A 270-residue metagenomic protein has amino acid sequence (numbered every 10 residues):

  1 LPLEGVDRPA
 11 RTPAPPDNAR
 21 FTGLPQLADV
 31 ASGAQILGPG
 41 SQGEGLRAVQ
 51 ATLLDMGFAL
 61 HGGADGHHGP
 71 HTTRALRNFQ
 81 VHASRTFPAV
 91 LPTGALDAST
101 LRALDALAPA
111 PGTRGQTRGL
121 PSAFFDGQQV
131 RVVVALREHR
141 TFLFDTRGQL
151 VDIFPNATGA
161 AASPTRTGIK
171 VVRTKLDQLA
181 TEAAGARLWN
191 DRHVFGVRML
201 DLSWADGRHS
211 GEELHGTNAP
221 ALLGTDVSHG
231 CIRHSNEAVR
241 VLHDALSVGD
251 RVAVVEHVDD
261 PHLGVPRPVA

Functional and structural regions predicted by a protein language model:
L1-L37, S41-F58: Primarily N-terminal secretory
A14-P16, L120-G127, P164-T167, A184-A270: Exported/periplasmic cell-wall-interacting domains
I36-A103: Short acidic, glycine/serine/threonine-rich helix-capping segments at coil-helix boundaries
G38, A157, R173, H215 (+1 more regions): Residue-level detector of conserved, well-ordered beta-strand and adjacent loop positions that form binding/recognition
G43-Q50, T73, R77, L101 (+8 more regions): Extracytoplasmic/secreted envelope proteins and their assembly/folding machinery, especially bacterial periplasmic
G57-H61, R85-F87, A180, G207-E213 (+1 more regions): Substrate-binding/catalytic groove segments of enzymes that remodel or degrade extracellular structural polymers
V81-L179, N190, R198-W204: Cell wall/extracellular polymer interaction/catalysis modules
